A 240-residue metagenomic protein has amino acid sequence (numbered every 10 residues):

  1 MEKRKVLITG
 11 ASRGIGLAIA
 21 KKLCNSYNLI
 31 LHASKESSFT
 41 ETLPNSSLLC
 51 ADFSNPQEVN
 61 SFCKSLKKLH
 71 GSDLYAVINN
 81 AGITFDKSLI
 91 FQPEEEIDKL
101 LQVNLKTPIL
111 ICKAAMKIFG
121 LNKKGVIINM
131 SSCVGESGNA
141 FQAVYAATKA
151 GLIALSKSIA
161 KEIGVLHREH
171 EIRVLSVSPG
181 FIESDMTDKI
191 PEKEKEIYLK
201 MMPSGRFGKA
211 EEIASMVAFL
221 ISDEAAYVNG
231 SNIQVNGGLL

Functional and structural regions predicted by a protein language model:
S12-R13: Conserved glycine-rich cofactor-binding loop
S88-L89, P93-L101, T187, Y198: Substrate-binding pocket helix/loop in short-chain dehydrogenase/reductase
C112, T148, S156: Active-site helix of classical SDR
K117, K157, K161-L166, A226: Alpha-helical segment proximal to the catalytic Tyr-Lys
S132: Residue(s) in the substrate-gating loop at a strand-loop-helix junction that position the organic substrate next
R168-R173, V228-G230: Short, small/polar-rich loop/turn modules that mediate ligand/substrate recognition or access, typified
R206-V235: C-terminal substrate-recognition "lid" of short-chain dehydrogenase/reductases
